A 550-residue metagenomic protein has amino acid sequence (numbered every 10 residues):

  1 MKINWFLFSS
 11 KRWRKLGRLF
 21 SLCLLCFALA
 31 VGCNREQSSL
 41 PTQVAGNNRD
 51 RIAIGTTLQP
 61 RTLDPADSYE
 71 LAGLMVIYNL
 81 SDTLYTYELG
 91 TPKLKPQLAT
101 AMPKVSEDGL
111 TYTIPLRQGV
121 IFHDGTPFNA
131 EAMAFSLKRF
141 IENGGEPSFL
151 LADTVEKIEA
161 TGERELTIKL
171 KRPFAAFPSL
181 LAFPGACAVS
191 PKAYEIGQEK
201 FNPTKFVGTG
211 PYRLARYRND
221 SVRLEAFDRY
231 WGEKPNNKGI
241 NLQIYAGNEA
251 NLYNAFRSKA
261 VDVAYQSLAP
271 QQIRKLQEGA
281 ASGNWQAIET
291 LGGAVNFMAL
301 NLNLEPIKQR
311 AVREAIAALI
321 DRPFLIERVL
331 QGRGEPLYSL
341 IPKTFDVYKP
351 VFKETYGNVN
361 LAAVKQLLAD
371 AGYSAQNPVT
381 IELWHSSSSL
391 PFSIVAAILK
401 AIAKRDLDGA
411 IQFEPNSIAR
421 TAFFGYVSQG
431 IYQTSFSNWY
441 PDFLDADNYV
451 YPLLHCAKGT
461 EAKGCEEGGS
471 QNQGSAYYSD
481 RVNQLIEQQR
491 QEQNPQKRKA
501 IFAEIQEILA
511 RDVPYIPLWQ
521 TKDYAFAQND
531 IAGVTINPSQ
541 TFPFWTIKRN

Functional and structural regions predicted by a protein language model:
G55-E107, K138, V207: N-terminal lobe/hinge region of extracytoplasmic solute-binding protein
E88-G90, A182-P235, G239, E249 (+2 more regions): Gly/Pro-rich hinge or "lid" segments in bacterial periplasmic/extracellular proteins
P103, A410-S428, Y451-Q528, N550: Extracytoplasmic/peripheral linker and loop segments enriched in polar/acidic and small residues with frequent Thr/Pro
P115, F149-Y194: Surface-exposed binding/hinge segments that line and control ligand-binding clefts or catalytic entry sites
N129-S136, E163-K169, G210-P211, N237-G239 (+4 more regions): Alpha-helical secondary-structure segments
N219, A369-D442, D523: Ligand/substrate-recognition segments at binding pockets and active sites
R229-R274: Ligand-site clamp/hinge motif
P336-A371, S388-I394: Structural transition elements
